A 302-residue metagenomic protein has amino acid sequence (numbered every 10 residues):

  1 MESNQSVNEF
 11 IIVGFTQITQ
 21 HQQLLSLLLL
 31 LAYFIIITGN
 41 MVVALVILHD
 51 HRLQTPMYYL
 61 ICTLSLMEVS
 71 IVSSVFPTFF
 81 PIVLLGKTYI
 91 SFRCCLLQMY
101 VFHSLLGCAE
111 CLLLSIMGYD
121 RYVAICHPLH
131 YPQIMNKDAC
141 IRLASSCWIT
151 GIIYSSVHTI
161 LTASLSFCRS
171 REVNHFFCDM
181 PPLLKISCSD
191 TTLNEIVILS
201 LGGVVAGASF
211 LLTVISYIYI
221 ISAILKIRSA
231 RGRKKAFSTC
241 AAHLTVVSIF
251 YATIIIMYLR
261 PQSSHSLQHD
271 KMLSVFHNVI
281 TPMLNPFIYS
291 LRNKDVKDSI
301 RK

Functional and structural regions predicted by a protein language model:
M1-K302: Transmembrane helical core of 7TM receptor-like proteins
